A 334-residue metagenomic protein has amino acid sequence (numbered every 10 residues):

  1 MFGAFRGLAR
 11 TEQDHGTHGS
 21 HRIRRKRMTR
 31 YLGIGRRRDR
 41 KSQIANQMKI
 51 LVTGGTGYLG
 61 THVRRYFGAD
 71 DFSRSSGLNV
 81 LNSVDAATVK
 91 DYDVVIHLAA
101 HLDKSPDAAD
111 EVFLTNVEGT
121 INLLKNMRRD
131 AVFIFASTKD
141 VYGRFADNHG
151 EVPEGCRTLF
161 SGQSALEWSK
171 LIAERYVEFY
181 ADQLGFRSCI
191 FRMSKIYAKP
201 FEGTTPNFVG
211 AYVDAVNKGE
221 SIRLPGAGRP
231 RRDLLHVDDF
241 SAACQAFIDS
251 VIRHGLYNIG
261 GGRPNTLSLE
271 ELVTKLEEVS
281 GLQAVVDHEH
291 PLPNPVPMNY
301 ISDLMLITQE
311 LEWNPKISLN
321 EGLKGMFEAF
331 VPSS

Functional and structural regions predicted by a protein language model:
L8, S83-T115, N126, V141-R144: NAD(P)H-binding glycine-rich loop region in Rossmannoid oxidoreductase-like domains and their noncatalytic homologs
I50-G68: N-terminal Rossmann NAD(P)H-binding glycine-rich loop of SDR-like oxidoreductase domains
G68-A86: Adenosine-cofactor binding site in Rossmann-like domains, unifying the SAM/SAH pocket of S-adenosylmethionine-dependent
D110, L114-I121, G155, D238: Conserved internal alpha-helix in NAD(P)-dependent oxidoreductase domains
N122-Q163: Conserved Rossmann-fold NAD(P)-dependent oxidoreductase catalytic core, especially the SDR/UDP-sugar
D147, Y176-R232, V237-S241, V273-L276: NAD(P)-dependent short-chain dehydrogenase/reductase
A165, S169: Active-site helix of classical SDR
V216-E220, L224-S334: C-terminal substrate-binding subdomain of Rossmann-fold SDR/epimerase-dehydratase oxidoreductases
